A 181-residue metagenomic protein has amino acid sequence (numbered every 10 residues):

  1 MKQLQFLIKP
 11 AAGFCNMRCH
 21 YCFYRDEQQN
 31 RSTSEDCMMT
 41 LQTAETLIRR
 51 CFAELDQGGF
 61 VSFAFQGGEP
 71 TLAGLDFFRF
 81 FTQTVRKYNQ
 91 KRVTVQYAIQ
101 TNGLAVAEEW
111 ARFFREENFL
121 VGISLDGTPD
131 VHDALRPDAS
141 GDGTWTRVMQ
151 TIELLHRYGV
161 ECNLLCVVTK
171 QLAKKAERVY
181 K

Functional and structural regions predicted by a protein language model:
M1, P10, E177-K181: Proteins with a high burden of low-complexity, intrinsically disordered sequence enriched in S/T/G/P/A and R, requiring
K2-Q42: Canonical Radical SAM [4Fe-4S] cluster-binding loop centered on the CxxxCxxC motif and its immediate flanking residues
N30-T33, T71-L75: A generic structural signal for short coil/turn motifs at secondary-structure boundaries
D36, A44-C51: Secondary-structure boundary/capping micro-motif
I48-A64, A73-K181: Radical SAM/AdoMet-radical enzyme domain recognition
G68: Active-site neighborhood of divalent metal-dependent phosphoester/pyrophosphate hydrolases
